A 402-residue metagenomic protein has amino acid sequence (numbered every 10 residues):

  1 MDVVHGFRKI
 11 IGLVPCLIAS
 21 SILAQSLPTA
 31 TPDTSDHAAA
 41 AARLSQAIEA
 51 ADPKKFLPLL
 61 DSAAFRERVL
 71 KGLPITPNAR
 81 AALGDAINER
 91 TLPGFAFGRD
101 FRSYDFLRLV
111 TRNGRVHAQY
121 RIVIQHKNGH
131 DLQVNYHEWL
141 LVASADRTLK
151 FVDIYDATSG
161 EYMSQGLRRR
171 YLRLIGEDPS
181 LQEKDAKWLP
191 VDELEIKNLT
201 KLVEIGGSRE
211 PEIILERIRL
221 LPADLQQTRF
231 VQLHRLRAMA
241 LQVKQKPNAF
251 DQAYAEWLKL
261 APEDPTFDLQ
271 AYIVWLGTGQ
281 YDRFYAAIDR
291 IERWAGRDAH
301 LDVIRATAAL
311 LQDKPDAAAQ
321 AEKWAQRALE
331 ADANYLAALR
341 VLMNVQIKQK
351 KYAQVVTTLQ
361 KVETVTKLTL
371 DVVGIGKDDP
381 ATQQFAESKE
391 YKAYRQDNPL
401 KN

Functional and structural regions predicted by a protein language model:
A24-D52, E183-E195: Short, low-complexity N-terminal intrinsically disordered segments enriched in polar/charged residues
P28, D33, P77-H130, L258 (+1 more regions): Surface-exposed, charged secondary-structure patches
A47-R80, E216-L221: Short, well-ordered alpha-helical segments enriched in acidic and aromatic residues
N128, Q133, A145-E216, L400-N402: Low-complexity, intrinsically disordered terminal/linker segments enriched in charged and Gly/Pro repeats
E210-P222, K246-L260, Y281-R293, D316-L329 (+2 more regions): Alpha-helical repeat scaffolds
Q227-V231, D264, D298, Y335 (+1 more regions): Residue-level recognition of tetratricopeptide repeat
H234-V243, K259, P265-E330, A337 (+1 more regions): Alpha-helical adaptor scaffolds
L368-N402: Terminal, low-structured helical/coil segments at or just beyond the last alpha-helical repeat
